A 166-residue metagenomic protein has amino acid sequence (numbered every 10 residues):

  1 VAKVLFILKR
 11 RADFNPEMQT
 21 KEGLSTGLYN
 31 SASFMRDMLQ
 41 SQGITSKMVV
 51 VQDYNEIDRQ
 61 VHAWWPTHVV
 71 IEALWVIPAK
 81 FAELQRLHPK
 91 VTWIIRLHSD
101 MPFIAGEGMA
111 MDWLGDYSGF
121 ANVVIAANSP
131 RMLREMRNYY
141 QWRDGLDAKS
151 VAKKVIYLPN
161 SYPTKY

Functional and structural regions predicted by a protein language model:
V1-A73: N-terminal pre-catalytic "stem/leader" segment of glycosyltransferase-like enzymes
A2, I44, V91-T92, V123 (+1 more regions): A structural micro-motif
K9, E72-A73, I125-P130, E135 (+1 more regions): Replace "coordinates the UDP/GDP/TDP-sugar" with "coordinates nucleotide-activated sugar donors
P16-T20, L24, F81-E83, A105-M109 (+1 more regions): Short aromatic-enriched loop/helix-cap "lid" or pocket-rim segments at secondary-structure transitions that line
V49-A121, R131: Extended catalytic core of nucleotide-activated donor transferases of GT-like folds
A105, S118-K153: A short, active-site helix/loop in glycosyltransferases that binds the activated sugar's phosphate group
A105-G108, K149-Y166: Acidic anion/phosphate-binding donor-loop and adjacent secondary structure in glycosyltransferase catalytic cores
